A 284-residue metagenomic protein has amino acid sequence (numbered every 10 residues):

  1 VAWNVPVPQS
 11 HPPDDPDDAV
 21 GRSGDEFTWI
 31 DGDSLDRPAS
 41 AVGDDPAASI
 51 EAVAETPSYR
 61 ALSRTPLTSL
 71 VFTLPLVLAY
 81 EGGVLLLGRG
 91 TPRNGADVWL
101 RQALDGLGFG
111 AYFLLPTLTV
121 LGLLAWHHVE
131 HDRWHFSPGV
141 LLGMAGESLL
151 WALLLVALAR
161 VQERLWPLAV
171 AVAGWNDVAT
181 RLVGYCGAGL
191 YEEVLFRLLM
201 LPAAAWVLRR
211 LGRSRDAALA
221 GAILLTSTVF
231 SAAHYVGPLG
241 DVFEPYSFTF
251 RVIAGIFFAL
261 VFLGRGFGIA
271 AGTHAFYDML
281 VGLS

Functional and structural regions predicted by a protein language model:
I30-S63, R133-P138: Membrane-interfacial, low-structure loops and terminal tails that flank and connect transmembrane helices in multi-pass
E51-E55, L85-D105, L114-M144: Membrane-helix interface linkers and caps
T56-L74, F136-L149: Alpha-helical transmembrane segments and their helix-start/interface "positive-inside/aromatic belt" motifs in integral
R60-L67, R101-L114: Membrane-entry segments of alpha-helical transmembrane domains in multi-pass membrane proteins
F72-R93, V156-R160: Alpha-helical transmembrane segments of multi-pass membrane proteins
A96-A103, H128-G189, A205-R213: Juxtamembrane helix-loop-helix connectors linking adjacent transmembrane helices in multi-pass membrane enzymes
Y112-L123, V194-A203: Hydrophobic alpha-helical transmembrane segments
V178-S284: Transmembrane helix-loop-helix hairpins at the membrane interface of multi-pass integral membrane proteins
